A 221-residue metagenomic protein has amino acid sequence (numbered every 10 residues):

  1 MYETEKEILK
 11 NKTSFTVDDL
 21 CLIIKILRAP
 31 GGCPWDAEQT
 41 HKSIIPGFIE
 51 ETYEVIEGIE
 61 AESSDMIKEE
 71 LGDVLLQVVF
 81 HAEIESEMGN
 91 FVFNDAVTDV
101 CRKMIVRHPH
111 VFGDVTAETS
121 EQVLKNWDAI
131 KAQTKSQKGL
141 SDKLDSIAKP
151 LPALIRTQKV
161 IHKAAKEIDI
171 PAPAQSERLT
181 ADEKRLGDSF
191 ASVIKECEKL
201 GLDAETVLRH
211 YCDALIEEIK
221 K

Functional and structural regions predicted by a protein language model:
M1-E70, L76-K221: Flexible "arm" and connector segments at domain edges
